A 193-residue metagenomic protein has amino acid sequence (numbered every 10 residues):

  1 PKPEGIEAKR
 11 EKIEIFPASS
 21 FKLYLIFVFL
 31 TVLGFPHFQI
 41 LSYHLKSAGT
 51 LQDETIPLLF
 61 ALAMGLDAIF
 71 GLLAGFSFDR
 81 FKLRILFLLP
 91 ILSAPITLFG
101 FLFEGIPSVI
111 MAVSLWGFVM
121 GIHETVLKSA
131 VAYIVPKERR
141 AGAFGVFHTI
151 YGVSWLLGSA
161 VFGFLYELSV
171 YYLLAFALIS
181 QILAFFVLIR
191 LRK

Functional and structural regions predicted by a protein language model:
P1, G100, A175-K193: Multi-pass alpha-helical transporter architecture, strongest for 12-TM Major Facilitator/SLC carriers used
P1-I26: Juxtamembrane intracellular "pre-TM" segments in multi-pass secondary transporters
L23-Q52, I56-L59: Helix-loop boundary and gating motifs at the non-cytosolic
D53-E54, K137-V146: Loop-to-transmembrane helix entry/capping segments in MFS-fold secondary transporters and related SLC/MFSD carriers
F70-K82, Y166: Helix-to-loop junctions at the C-terminal end of transmembrane segments in multipass secondary transporters
R84-F99: Structural signature of the two symmetry-related core transmembrane helices
F101-A112: Helix-loop junctions at membrane interfaces in 12-TM secondary transporters
I122-V135: Intracellular juxtamembrane helix-capping segments at the cytosolic ends of symmetry-related transmembrane helices
